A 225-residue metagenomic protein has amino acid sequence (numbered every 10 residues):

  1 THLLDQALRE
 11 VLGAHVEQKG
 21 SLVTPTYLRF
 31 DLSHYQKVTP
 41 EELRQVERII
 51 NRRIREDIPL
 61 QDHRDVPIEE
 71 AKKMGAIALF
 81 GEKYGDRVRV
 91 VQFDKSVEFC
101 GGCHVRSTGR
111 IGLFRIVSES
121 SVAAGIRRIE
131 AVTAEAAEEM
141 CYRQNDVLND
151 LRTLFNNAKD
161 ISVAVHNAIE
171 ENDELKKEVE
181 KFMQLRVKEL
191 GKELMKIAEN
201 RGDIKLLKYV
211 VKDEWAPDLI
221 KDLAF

Functional and structural regions predicted by a protein language model:
T1-L32: Active/ligand-binding-proximal structured segments within catalytic/core domains that scaffold catalytic residues
T1-V11, G102, D218-F225: Short amphipathic alpha-helix segments
D5-R9, E47-N51, E130: Short, well-ordered alpha-helical packing segments
H15, P25, T108-F225: Terminal appendage regions of diverse proteins
Q18, E56-P67, S162-H166, F182-M183: Flexible, glycine/charged-enriched surface loops at secondary-structure junctions
L28, D86-V88, R127: Change "...and in nucleic-acid phosphodiester-cleaving endonucleases..." to "...and in nucleic-acid processing enzymes
L32-V122: Non-catalytic interaction/regulatory segments
